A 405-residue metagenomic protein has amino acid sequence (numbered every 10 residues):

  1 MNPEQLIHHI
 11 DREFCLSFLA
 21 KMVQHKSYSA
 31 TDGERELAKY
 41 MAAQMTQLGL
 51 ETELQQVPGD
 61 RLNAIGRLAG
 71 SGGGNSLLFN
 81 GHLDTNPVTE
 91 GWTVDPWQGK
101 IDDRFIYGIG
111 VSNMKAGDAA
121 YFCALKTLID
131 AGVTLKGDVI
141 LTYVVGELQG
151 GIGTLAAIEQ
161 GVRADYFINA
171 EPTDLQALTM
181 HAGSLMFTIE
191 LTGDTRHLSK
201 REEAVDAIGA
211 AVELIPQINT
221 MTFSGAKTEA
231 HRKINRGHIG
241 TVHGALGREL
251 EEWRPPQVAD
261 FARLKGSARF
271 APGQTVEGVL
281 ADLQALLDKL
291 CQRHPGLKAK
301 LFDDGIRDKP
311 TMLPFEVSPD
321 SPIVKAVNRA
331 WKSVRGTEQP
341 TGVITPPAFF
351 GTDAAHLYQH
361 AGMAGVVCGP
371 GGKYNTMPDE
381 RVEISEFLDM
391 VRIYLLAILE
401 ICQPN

Functional and structural regions predicted by a protein language model:
M1, E53-Q56, M186-N405: Metal-dependent amide/peptide-bond hydrolase catalytic core, centered on the "pita-bread" metallohydrolase fold
M1-V88, F261-S267, L280, A285 (+1 more regions): N-terminal helical capping/dimerization or prosegment-like subdomains of hydrolases acting on amide or phosphate bonds
A20, A42, A119-K126, L155-I158 (+4 more regions): Predominant activation on well-ordered alpha-helical scaffold segments within soluble catalytic domains
L48, A131-L135, L290-G296: Short helix-capping segments at alpha-helix termini
G74-Y143: Active-site metal-coordination/substrate-binding segment of hydrolases, especially metallo-dependent peptidases
N86-D102, T179-E190, R329, V366: Acidic-glycine-rich active-site phosphate/pyrophosphate-binding loop
T89-E90, V133-T134, L178-S184, P255-A259 (+1 more regions): Short glycine/proline-enriched loop/turn "hinge" motifs that connect secondary-structure elements and lie
M114-M186, C402: Acidic/histidine-rich catalytic neighborhood of metal-dependent amide-processing enzymes
